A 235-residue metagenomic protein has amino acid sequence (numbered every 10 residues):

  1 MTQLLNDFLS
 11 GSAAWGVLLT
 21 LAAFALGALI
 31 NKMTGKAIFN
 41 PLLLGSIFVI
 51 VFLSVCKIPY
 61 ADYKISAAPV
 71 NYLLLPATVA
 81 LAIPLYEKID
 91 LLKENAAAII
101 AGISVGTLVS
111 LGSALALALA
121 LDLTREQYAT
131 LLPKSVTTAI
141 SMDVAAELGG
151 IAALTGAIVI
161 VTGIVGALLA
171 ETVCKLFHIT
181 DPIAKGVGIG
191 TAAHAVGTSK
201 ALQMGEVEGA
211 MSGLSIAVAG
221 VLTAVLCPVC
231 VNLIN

Functional and structural regions predicted by a protein language model:
M1-Q3: N-terminal hydrophobic targeting signals that begin at the initiator methionine
L5-Y86, L91-G102, G106: Helical membrane-embedded segments and adjacent short helical loop/helix-boundary regions of multi-pass membrane
G16-L29, S46, I50, S54 (+7 more regions): Transmembrane alpha-helical segments of multi-pass membrane transport proteins and ion-pumping complexes
N31-G35, K57, G150, C174-I179 (+5 more regions): Generic secondary-structure signature for well-ordered alpha-helical cores
T34-I38, P59-Y60, K64, D90 (+5 more regions): Membrane-interfacial segments
I50, A67, A98, E147 (+5 more regions): Residue-level detector of alpha-helical segments with a strong bias toward transmembrane helices and their helix-loop
K88-I160, I164: Internal active-site segments that recognize and position negatively charged phosphoryl groups and nucleotide moieties
Q127-L154, I158-V161, L176, T180-V218: Alpha-helical membrane segments and immediately flanking helix-loop junctions that form or couple to the substrate/ion
